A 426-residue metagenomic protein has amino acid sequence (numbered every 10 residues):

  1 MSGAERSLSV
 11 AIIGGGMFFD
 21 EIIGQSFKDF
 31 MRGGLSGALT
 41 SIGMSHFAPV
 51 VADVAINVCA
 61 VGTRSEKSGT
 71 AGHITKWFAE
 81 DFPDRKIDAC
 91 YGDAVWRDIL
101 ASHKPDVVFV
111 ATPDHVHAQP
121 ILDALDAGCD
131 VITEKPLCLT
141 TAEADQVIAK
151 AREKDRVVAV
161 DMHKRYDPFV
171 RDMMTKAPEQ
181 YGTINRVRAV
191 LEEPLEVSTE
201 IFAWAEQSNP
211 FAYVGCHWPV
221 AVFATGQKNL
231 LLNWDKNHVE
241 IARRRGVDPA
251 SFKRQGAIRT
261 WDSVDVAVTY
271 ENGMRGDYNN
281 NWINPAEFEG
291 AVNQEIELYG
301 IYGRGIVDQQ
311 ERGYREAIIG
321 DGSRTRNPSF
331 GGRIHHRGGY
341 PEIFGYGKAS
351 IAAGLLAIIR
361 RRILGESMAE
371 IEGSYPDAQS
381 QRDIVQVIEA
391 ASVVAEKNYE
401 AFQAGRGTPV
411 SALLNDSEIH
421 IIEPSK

Functional and structural regions predicted by a protein language model:
M1-A127, R152-E153, M368, E423-K426: N-terminal glycine-/serine-/threonine-rich beta1-alpha1-beta2 phosphate-ribose binding loop of Rossmann-like
S2-R6, L35, P49, G62 (+2 more regions): C-terminal helix-rich "cap/oligomerization" subdomain common to oxidoreductases
H115, C138-E200, S208: A contiguous active-site-proximal alpha/beta segment in oxidoreductase catalytic domains
A127-T140: ADP-ribose/adenylate-binding Rossmann-like module
T133, V158-V160, V307: Hydrophobic residues in well-ordered beta-strands that form the structural core
L195-N293, Q379-D383: Rossmann-like dinucleotide-binding domain that binds NAD(P)(H)
G256-W261, E271-A353: NAD(P)-dinucleotide binding in Rossmann-like oxidoreductases
